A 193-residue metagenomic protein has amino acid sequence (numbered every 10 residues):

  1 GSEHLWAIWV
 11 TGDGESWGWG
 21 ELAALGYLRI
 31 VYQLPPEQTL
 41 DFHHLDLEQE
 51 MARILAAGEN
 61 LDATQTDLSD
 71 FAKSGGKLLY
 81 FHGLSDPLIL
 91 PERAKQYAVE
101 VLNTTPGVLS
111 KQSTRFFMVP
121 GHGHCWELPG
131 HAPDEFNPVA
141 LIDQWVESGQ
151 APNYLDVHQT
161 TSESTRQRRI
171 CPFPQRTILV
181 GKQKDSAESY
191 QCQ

Functional and structural regions predicted by a protein language model:
G1-Q193: C-terminal His-loop and adjacent cap/lid subdomain of alpha/beta-hydrolase
